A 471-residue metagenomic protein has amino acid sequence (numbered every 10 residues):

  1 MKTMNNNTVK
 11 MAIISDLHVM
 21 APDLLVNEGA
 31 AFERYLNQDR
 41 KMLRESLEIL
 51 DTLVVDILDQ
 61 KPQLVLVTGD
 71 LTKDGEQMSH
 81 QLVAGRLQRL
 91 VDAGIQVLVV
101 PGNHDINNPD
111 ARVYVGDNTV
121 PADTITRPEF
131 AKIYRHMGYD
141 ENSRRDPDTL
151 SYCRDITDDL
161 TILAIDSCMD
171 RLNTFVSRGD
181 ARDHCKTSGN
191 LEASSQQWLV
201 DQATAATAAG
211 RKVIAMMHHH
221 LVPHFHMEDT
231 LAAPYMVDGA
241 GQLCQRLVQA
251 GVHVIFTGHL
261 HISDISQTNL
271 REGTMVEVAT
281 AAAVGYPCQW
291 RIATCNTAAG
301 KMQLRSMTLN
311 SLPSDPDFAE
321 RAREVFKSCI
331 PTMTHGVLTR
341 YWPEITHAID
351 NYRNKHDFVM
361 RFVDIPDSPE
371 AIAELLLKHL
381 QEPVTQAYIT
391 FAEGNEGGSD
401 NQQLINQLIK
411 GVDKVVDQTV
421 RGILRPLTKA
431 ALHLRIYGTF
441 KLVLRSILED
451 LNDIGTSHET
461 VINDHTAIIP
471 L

Functional and structural regions predicted by a protein language model:
M1-H80: N-terminal active-site segment of His-dependent metallophosphoesterases
M1-V9, S314-L471: Non-catalytic terminal accessory segments
K2-A12, D23, T149-A164, M169-A181 (+4 more regions): Beta-strand-turn-beta hairpins that frame and shape the catalytic cleft of phosphate-ester-processing enzymes
S15-D16, V65, D70, V83 (+6 more regions): Divalent metal-coordination and catalytic microenvironments
H18-E48, G75, G116, R171-L191 (+2 more regions): Acidic/histidine-rich helix-loop elements that form or flank divalent-metal/phosphate-binding sites at the catalytic
M20-D23, K73-E76, N103-A111, D170-N173 (+3 more regions): Active-site environment of divalent metal-dependent phosphoester hydrolases
I57-L64, Q96, T161-L163, R178-V276 (+3 more regions): His/acidic metal-ligating clusters that form di-metal
L82-Q197, R271, I292: Extended active-site neighborhood of metal-dependent phosphoesterases/phosphodiesterases
